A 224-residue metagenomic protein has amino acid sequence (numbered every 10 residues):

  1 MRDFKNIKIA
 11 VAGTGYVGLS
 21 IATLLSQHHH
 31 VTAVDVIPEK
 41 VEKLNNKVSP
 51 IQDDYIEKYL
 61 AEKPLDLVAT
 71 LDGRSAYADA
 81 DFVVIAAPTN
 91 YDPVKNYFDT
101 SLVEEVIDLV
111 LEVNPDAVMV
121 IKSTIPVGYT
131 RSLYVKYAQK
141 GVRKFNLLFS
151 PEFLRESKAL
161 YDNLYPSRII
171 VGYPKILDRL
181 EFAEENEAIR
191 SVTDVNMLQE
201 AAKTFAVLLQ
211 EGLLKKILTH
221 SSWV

Functional and structural regions predicted by a protein language model:
M1-V224: Structural/interface elements that position substrates and couple domains in central-metabolism enzymes
